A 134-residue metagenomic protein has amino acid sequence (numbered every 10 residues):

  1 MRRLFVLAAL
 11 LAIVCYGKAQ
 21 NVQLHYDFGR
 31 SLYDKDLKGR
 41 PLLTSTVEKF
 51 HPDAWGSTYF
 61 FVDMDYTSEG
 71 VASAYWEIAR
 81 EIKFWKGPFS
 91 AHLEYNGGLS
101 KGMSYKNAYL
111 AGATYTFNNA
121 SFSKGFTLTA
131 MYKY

Functional and structural regions predicted by a protein language model:
M1-N21: Bacterial Sec-dependent N-terminal signal peptides
V6, D53-A54, W85, N118: Residue-level marker of positions within ordered structural domains that often coincide with functionally constrained
L10, G56-T58, G87: A general secondary-structure boundary signal
L11-Y16, P52, K83, A120: A generic structural signal for short, solvent-exposed coil/turn residues that cap or connect secondary-structure
K18-Y66: Short glycine/proline- and aromatic-enriched beta-strand/turn motifs that initiate or cap beta-hairpins
Q23-Y26, K38-P41, G70-Y134: Outer-membrane pore/translocation modules
